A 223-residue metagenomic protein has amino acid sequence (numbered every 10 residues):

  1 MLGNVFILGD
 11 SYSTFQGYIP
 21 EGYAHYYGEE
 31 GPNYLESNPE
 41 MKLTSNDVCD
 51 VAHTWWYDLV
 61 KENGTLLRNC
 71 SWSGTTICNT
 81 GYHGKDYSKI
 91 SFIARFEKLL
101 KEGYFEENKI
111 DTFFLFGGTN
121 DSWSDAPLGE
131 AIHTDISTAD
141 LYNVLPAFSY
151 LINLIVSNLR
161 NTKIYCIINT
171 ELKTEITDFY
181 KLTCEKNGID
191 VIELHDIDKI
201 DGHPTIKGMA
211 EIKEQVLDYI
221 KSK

Functional and structural regions predicted by a protein language model:
L2-V5: Extreme N-terminal starter segment of soluble prokaryotic enzymes
L8-G9, I167: Short hydrophobic segments within beta-strands
Y12-S13: Short active-site segment of divalent metal-dependent hydrolases/proteases that encodes the spacing between
Q16-G17, S124: Short N-terminal helix/helix-N-cap motif within the alpha/beta-hydrolase-1
Y27-G129, H133, H203: Conserved SGNH/GDSL esterase-like catalytic core that processes O-acyl groups on lipids and polysaccharides
D86-K223: Alpha-helical cap/lid subdomain in secreted, periplasmic, or secretory-pathway luminal O-acyl-processing enzymes
